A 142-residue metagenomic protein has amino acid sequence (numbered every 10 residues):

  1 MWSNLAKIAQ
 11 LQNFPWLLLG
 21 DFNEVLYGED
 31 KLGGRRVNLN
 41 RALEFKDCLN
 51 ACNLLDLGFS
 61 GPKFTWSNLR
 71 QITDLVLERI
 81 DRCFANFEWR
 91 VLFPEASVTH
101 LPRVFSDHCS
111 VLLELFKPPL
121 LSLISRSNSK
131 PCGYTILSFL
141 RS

Functional and structural regions predicted by a protein language model:
M1-S142: A shared catalytic/ligand-binding motif for oxyanion handling
